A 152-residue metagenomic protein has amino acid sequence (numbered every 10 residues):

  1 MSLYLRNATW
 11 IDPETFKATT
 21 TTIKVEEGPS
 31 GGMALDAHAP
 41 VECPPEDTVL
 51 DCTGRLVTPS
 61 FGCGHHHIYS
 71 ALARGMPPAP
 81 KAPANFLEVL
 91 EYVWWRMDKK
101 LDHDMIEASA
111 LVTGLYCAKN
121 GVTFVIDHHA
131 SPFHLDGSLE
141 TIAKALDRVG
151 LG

Functional and structural regions predicted by a protein language model:
M1-P44, R55-L56: N-terminal metal-binding scaffold of metallo-dependent hydrolase/deaminase domains
Y4, T48, S60-G62: Residue-level marker for buried hydrophobic side chains located in beta-strands that build the well-ordered beta-sheet
A8, H65, G121: Residue-level signal for inorganic ion chemistry
P13, H67, A130: Flexible loop residues that form catalytic and substrate-binding hotspots at small-molecule/glycan-binding clefts
G54-V57, A110-L111: Short hydrophobic "helix-edge" motifs at membrane interfaces and signal-peptide entry regions
P59-A71: Histidine-centered catalytic micro-motifs
L72-I106: Active-site gating loops and adjacent loop-to-helix segments of metal-dependent hydrolytic enzymes
D98-G152: Active-site loop-helix segments enriched in His/Asp/Glu that coordinate and activate a nucleophilic water at divalent
